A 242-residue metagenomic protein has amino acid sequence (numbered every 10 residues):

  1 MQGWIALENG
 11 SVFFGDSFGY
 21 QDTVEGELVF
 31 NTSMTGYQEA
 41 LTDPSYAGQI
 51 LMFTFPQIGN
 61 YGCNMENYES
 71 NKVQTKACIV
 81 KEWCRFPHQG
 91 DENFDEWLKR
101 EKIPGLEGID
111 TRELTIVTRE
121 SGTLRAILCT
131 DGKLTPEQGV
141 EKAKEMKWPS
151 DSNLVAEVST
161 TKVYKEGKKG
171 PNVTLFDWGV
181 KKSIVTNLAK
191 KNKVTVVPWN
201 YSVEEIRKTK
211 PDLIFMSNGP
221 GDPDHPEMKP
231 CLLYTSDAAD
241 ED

Functional and structural regions predicted by a protein language model:
M1-N172, F176-T186, K190, T195-N200 (+1 more regions): RNA-binding accessory domains that recognize and position tRNA/RNA substrates
Y61-C63, F86-H88, P220-C231: Glycine/threonine-rich flexible loop motifs
W97-L98, P230-L233: Catalytic-core regions built around general acid/base machinery
V185, N218-P220: Substrate-contacting helices/loops that form the catalytic groove of nucleic-acid and nucleotide-polymer processing
I206-K208: Acidic, metal-coordinating helix/loop segments flanking the phosphotransfer/catalytic sites of two-component signaling
K210-D212: Proline-aspartate-enriched helix->loop->beta-strand connector
F215: N-terminal Rossmann-like NAD(P) cofactor-binding module of classical short-chain dehydrogenase/reductase
Y234-D242: Single conserved hydrophobic/aromatic residue that forms the stacking wall/gate of nucleotide- or nucleobase-binding
